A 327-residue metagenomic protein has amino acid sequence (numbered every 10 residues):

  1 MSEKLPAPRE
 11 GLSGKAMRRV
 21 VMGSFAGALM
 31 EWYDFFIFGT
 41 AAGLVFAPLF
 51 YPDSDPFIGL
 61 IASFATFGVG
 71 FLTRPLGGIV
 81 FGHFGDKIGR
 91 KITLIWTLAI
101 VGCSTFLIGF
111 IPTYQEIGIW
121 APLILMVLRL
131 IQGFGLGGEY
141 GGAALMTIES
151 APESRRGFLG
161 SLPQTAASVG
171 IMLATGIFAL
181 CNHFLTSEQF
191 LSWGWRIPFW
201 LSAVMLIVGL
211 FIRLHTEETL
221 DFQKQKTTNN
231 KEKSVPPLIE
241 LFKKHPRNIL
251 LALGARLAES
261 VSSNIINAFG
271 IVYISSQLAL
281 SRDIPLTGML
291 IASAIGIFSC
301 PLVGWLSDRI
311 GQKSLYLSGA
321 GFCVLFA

Functional and structural regions predicted by a protein language model:
G39-T40, H245-I295: Extracytoplasmic gate region of multi-pass secondary transporters
A42-L76, L123: Extracellular/periplasmic helix-loop-helix junction of adjacent transmembrane segments in MFS-like secondary
P52, A99-G118, G321-A327: C-terminal ends and interior cores of transmembrane alpha-helices in multi-pass membrane transporters/permeases
F64-H83, G102-S104, L290-V303: Central cavity-lining transmembrane alpha-helices of secondary-active solute carriers, predominantly the Major
K87-A99, R309-A320: Cytoplasmic membrane-interface "Motif A"-like loop-to-helix N-cap segments of 12-TM Major Facilitator Superfamily
I111, I117-G137: Hydrophobic core of transmembrane alpha-helices in multi-pass small-molecule transporters, especially MFS/SLC-type
G157-N182, M205: Glycine-rich segments within core transmembrane alpha-helices of 12-TM secondary carriers
L214-P236: Flexible cytoplasmic inter-helical loops of multi-pass small-molecule transporters
